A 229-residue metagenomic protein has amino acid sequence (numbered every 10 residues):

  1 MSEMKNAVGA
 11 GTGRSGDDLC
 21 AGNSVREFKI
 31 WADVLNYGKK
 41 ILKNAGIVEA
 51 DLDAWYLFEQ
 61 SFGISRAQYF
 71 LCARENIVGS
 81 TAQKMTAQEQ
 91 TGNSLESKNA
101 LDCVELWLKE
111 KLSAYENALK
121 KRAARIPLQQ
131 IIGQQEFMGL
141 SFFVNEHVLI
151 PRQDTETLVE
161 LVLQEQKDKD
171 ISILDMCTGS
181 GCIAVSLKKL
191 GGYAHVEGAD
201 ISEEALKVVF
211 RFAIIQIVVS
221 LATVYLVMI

Functional and structural regions predicted by a protein language model:
M1-G11, D17-S80, E96, A100: Non-catalytic accessory regions of SAM-dependent methyltransferases
S2-K5, T86, C177, I229: Position-driven detector of the extreme protein N-terminus
L35, A54-W55, Y115, R125-L128 (+2 more regions): A general structural signal for well-ordered alpha-helical segments in protein cores
K40-N44, K121, F212-I215: Amphipathic alpha-helical regulatory segments at dimerization interfaces that relay allosteric signals between sensory
Q60-M85, E89, L95-L161: Conserved AdoMet
D154-I229: Conserved SAM/SAH cofactor-binding pocket of Class I
